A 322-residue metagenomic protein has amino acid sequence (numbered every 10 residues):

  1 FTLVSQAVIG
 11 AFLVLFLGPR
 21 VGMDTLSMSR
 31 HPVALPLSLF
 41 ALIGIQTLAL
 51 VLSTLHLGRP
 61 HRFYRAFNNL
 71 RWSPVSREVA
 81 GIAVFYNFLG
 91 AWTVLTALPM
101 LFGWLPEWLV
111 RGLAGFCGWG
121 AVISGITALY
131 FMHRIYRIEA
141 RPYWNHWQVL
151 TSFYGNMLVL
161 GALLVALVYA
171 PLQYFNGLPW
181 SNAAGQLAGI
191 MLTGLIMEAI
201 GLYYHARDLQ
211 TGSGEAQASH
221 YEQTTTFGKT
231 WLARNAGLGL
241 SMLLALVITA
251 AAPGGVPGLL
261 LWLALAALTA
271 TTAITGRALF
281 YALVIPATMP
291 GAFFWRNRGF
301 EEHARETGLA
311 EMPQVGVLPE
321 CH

Functional and structural regions predicted by a protein language model:
F1, Y64-R71, T211-K229, A233 (+1 more regions): Extramembrane terminal tails and long inter-domain/linker segments of multi-pass membrane proteins
T2-V4, M23, R71-V75, A80-T275: Long, contiguous internal "core" modules enriched in hydrophobic/ aromatic residues
V4-V21, S38-R62, E78-M100, A128-Y130: Transmembrane-helix bundle segments that line or gate the permeation/cavity pathway in multi-pass membrane proteins
P19-A34, P253-G255: Short, hydrophobic transmembrane alpha-helix segments
L35-F40, L260: Membrane-interfacial loop-to-helix junctions in multi-pass transporters
V51-R65, Y130-N145, F280: C-terminal ends of transmembrane helices
T271, T275-A287: Membrane-helix cytosolic exit motif
